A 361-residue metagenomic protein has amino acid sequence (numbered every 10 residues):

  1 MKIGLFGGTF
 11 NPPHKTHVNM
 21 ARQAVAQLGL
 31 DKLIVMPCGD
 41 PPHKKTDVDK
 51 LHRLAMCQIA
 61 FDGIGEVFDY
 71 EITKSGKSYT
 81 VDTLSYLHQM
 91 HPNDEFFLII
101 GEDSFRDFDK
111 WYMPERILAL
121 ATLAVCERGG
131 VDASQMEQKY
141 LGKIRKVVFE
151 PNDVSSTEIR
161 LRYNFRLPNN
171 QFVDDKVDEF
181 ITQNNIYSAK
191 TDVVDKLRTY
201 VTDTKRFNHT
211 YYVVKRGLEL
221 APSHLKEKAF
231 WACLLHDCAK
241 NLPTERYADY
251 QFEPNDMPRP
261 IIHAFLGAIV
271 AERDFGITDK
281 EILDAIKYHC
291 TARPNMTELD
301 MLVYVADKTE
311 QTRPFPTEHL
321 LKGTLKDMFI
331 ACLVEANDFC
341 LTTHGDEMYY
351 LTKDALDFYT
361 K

Functional and structural regions predicted by a protein language model:
M1-D192: Nucleotidyltransferase catalytic core that binds NTPs
H14-H17, H43, H209, H236 (+2 more regions): Histidine-centered active-site/metal-ligand motif
T46-K50, K77, D203-F207, M257-I261: Flexible, glycine- and charge-enriched loops at secondary-structure boundaries
I117, I181, L197-R198, I286: A generic structural signal for nonpolar/aromatic side chains embedded in well-ordered alpha-helices
D192-D203: Generic N-terminal amphipathic, Lys/Arg-enriched alpha-helix
R198-Y200, L218-I330: Divalent metal-dependent catalytic cores for phosphoryl transfer on phosphate-bearing substrates
E310-Q311, F315-K361: A structured, mid-to-C-terminal "fold-capping" secondary-structure block
